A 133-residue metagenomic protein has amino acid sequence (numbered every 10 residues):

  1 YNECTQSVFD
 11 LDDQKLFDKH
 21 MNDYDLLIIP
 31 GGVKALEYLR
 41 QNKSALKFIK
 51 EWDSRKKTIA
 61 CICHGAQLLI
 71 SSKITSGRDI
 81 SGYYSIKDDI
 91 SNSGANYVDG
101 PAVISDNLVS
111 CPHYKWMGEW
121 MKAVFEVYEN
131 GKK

Functional and structural regions predicted by a protein language model:
Y1-R55, I59, Q67-D79, K87-K133: Extended, subdomain-level signal for the structured scaffold at the beginning of enzyme domains
C63: Catalytic nucleophile serine of serine hydrolases, specifically the conserved "nucleophile elbow" pentapeptide
